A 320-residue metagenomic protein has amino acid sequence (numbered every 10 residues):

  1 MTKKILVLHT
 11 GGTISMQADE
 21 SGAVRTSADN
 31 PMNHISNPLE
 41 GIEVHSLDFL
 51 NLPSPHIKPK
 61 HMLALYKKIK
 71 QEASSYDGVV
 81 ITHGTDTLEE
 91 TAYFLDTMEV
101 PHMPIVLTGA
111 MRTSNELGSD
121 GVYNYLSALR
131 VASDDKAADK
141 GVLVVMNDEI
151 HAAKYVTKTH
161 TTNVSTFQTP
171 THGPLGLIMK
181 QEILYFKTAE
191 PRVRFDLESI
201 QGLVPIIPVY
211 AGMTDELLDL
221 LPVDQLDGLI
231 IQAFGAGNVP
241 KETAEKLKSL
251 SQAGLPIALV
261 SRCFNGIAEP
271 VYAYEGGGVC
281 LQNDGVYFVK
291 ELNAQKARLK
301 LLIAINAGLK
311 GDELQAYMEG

Functional and structural regions predicted by a protein language model:
M1-K70, E245, N265, F288: ATP/NTP phosphate-donor binding region
T2, L8-G12, A28-P38, A152-I231 (+1 more regions): Accessory alpha-helical/coil subdomains and C-terminal extensions that flank or cap enzyme catalytic cores
L8-T10, I81-H83, V106-G109, L143-N147 (+3 more regions): Short beta-strand segments
S21-D29, Y93-I105, G121-S127, K158-V164 (+1 more regions): A glycine- and small-aliphatic-rich helix-loop capping segment at beta-alpha/alpha-beta transitions that lines
D77-G78, G228: Structural motif
G84-M103, V239-K248: Short Gly/Thr/Asp-enriched flexible loops that form oxyanion-binding sites at enzyme active sites
L107-I178: Internal gly/pro-rich beta-alpha loop/helix module that stabilizes soluble enzyme cofactors or their anionic handles
K241-G320: ATP/nucleoside-binding phosphotransfer catalytic cores, i.e., glycine-rich phosphate-binding loops
